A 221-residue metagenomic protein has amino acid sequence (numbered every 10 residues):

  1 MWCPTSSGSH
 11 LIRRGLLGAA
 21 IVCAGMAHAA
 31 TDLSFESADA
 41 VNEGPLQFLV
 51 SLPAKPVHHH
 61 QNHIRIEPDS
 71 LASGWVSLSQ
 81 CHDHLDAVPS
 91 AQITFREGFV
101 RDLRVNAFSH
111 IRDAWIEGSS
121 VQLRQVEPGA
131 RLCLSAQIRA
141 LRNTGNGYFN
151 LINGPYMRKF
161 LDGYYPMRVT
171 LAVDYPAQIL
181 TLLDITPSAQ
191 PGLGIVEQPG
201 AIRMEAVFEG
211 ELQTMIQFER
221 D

Functional and structural regions predicted by a protein language model:
W2-L16: Bacterial N-terminal signal peptides that target proteins for export
R14-G25: Bacterial N-terminal signal peptides
A30-D69, L161: N-terminal, polar/Ser/Thr-rich
V41-E43, A87-E117, L161-G192, E197: Solvent-exposed beta-hairpin/edge-strand motifs
I64-D69, C81-H82, S120-V126, M157-K159 (+1 more regions): Beta-strand-rich interaction surfaces with strong enrichment in secreted/lumenal proteins
V76-H84: Short, well-ordered beta-strand segments enriched in hydrophobic/aromatic residues
R104-L151, Q198-L212, I216-D221: A surface-exposed beta-strand-loop module
S119-P191: Surface-exposed, acidic/Ser/Thr-rich flexible loop segments
